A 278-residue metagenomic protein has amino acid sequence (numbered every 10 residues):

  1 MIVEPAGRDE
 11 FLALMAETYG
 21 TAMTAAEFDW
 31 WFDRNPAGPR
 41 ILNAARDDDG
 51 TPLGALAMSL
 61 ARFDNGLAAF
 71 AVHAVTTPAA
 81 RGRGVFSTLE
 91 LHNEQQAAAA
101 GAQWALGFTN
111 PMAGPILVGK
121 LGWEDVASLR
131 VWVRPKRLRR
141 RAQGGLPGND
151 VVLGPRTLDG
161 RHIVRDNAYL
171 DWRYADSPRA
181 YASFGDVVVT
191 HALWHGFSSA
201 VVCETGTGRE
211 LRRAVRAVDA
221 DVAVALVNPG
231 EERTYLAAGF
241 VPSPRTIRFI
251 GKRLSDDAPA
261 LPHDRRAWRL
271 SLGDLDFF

Functional and structural regions predicted by a protein language model:
M1-P52, G66-F70, L129-W132, R137-A168 (+1 more regions): Short amphipathic alpha-helix that is part of the acyltransferase structural core
F28-D33, A57-L60, H73, Q95: Basic, Lys/Arg-rich alpha-helical nucleic-acid-recognition elements, primarily the DNA-binding modules of transcription
W31, L60, Q103-V151, V187-F278: Active-site/acyl-donor-binding loops of N-acyltransferases
D33-A44, G54, V118, R173-G185: A short helix-loop-beta-strand connector motif used in the catalytic cores of GNAT acetyltransferases and, in some
R40, A99-A102, P178-R179, V218-A223: Short, high-confidence coil segments that cap the C-terminus of an alpha-helix and link into the following beta-strand
A44, T51-L60, A68-F70, V75 (+1 more regions): Conserved beta-strand in the GNAT
T76, R81-Q95, G107, T207-A217: Conserved acetyl-CoA-binding loop-helix of GNAT-fold acetyltransferases
L153-A200: Non-catalytic interaction/regulatory modules that flank or connect domains
